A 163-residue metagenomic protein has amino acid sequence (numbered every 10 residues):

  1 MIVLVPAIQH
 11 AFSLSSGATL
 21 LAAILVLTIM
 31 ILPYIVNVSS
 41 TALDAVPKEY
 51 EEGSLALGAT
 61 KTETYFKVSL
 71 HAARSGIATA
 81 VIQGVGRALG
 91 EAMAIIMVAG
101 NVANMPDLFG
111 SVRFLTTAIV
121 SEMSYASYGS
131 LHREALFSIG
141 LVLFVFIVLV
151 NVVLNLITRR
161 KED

Functional and structural regions predicted by a protein language model:
M1-I24: Generic hydrophobic transmembrane alpha-helix motif, especially the helices
M1-P6, V26-P33, S121, I139-V153: Hydrophobic core segments of alpha-helical transmembrane domains in multi-pass membrane transport and ion-translocation
A11, I95-F144: Interhelical loop and adjacent transmembrane-helix boundary motif in polytopic membrane transport permeases
A18-L21, L25-T28, L32, Y50 (+6 more regions): Alpha-helical membrane-protein architecture signal
A22, I29-E51, A78, I82 (+3 more regions): Membrane-embedded alpha-helices of multi-pass transport/permease systems
L25-I35, V85-L89, V98-M105, L143-F146: Hydrophobic transmembrane alpha-helices
V36-S39, L55, K61-A99: Transmembrane alpha-helices
S40-K48, L55, I82, S124-D163: C-terminal transmembrane helix and the adjacent membrane-cytosol boundary/short C-terminal tail of inner/organellar
